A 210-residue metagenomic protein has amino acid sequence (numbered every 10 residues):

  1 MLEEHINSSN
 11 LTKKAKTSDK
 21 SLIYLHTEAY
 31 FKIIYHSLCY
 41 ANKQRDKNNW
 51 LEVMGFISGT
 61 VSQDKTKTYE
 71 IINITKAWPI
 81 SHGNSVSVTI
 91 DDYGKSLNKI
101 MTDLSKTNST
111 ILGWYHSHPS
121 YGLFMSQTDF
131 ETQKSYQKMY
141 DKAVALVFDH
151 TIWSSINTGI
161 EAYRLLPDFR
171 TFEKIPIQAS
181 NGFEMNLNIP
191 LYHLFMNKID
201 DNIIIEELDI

Functional and structural regions predicted by a protein language model:
M1-G113, S117-I210: MPN/JAMM (Mov34/JAB) isopeptidase/deubiquitinase module and associated MPN-bearing subunits/adaptors in ubiquitin
